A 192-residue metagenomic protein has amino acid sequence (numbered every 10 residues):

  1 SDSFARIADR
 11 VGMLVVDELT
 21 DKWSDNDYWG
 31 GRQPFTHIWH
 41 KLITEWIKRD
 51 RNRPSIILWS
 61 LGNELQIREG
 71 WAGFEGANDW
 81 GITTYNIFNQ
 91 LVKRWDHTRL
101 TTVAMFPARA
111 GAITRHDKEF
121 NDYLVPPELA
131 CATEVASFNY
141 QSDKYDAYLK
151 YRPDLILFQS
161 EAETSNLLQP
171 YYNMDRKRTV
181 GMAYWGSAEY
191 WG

Functional and structural regions predicted by a protein language model:
S1-D146, R152-D154, A162-L168: Active-site mouth of glycoside hydrolases
T101-V103, L157-S160, V180-G186: Acidic/polar loop patches that form or flank catalytic/metal-binding clefts of enzymes that bind anionic ligands
A147, F158-S160, R176: Active-site-proximal helices and loops of the catalytic beta/alpha 8
P170-G192: Aromatic/acidic polysaccharide-binding cleft in carbohydrate-active enzymes
